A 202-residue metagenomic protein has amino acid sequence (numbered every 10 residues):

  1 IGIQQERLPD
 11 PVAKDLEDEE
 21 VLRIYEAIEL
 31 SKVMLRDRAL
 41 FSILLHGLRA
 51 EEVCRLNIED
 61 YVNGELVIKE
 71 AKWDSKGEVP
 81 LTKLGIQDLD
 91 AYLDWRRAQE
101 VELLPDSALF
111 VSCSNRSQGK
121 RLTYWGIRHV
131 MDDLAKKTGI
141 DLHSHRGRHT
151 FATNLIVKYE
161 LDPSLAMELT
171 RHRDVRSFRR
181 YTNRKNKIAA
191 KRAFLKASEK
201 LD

Functional and structural regions predicted by a protein language model:
I1-R23, K72, S112-G119: Flexible interdomain linker/hinge and immediately adjacent N-terminus of the catalytic tyrosine-recombinase domain
P9, D18-A50: Basic, Lys/Arg- and aromatic-enriched nucleic-acid-binding interface segment
V21, R36-R38, Y124, R128 (+1 more regions): Short, leucine-enriched amphipathic alpha-helices that occur as contiguous helical runs
S42, R148-R173, R179-R180: C-terminal catalytic core of tyrosine-transesterase DNA break-rejoin enzymes
E51, R55-A91: Conserved tyrosine-mediated DNA breakage-rejoining catalytic core shared by Y-recombinases
R55-Y61, M167-R173, T182-R184: A short, basic/aromatic helix-end/turn motif that makes direct DNA contacts
K83-I140: Active-site/catalytic core of tyrosine-dependent DNA strand-transfer enzymes
E168, R180-D202: DNA/chromatin major-groove-contacting recognition/catalytic segments
